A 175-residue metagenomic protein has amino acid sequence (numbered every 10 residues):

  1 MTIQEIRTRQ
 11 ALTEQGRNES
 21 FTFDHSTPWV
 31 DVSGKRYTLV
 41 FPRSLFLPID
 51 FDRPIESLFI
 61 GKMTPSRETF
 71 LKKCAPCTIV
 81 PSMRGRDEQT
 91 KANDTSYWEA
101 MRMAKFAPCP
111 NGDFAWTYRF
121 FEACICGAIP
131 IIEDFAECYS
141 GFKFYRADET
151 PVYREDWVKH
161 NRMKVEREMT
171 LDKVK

Functional and structural regions predicted by a protein language model:
M1-K143, R167-K175: Nucleotide-sugar donor-binding catalytic core of glycosyltransferases
D148-K175: A charged, aromatic-enriched C-terminal amphipathic alpha-helix characteristic of glycosyltransferases across folds
